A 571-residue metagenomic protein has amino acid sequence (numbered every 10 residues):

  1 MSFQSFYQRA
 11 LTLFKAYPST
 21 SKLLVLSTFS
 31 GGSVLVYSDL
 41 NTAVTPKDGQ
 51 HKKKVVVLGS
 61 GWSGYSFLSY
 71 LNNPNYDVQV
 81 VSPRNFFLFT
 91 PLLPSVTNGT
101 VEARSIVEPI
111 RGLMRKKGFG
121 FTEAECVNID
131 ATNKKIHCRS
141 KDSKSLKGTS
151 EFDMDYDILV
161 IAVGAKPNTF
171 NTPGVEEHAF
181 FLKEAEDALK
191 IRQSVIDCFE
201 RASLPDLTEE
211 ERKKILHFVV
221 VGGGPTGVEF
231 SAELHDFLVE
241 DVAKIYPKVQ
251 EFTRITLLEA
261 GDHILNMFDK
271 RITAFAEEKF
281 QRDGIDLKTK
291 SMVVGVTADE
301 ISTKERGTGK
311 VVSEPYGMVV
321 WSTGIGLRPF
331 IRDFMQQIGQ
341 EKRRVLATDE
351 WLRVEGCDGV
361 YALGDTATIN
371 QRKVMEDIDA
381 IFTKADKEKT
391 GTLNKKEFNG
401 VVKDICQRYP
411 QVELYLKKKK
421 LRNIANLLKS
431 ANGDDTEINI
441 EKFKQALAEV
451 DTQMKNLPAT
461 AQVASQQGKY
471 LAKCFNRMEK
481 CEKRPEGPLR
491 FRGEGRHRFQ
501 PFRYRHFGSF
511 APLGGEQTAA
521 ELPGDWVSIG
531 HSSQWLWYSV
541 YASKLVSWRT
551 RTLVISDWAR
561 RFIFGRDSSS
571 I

Functional and structural regions predicted by a protein language model:
S2-V25, L35-V44, A385-K444, D451 (+2 more regions): C-terminal, flexible cofactor-proximal segment of oxidoreductases
Y7, Y70-I158, F268-D286, K290 (+3 more regions): N-terminal Rossmann-like dinucleotide/flavin-binding domain of flavoprotein oxidoreductases that bind FAD/FMN
Q8-K52, G118-H217, G307-G309, V320: FAD-binding core/adjacent interface of flavoenzyme oxidoreductases
K22, V44-E123, V127-N128, V175 (+3 more regions): Beta1-alpha1 glycine-rich phosphate/pyrophosphate-binding loop at the start of Rossmann-like nucleotide-binding domains
G64-L71, R139, I191-A202, E229-A243 (+1 more regions): Short, well-ordered amphipathic alpha-helices
E177-E209, P315-Y470, C474-N476: FAD-site-proximal beta/loop scaffold in flavoenzymes
E209-K288, T390, L457-Q467, L471-Q500: Rossmann-like dinucleotide-binding core of oxidoreductases
T253, L258-Q337, K342: Internal nucleotide-binding/catalytic subdomain
